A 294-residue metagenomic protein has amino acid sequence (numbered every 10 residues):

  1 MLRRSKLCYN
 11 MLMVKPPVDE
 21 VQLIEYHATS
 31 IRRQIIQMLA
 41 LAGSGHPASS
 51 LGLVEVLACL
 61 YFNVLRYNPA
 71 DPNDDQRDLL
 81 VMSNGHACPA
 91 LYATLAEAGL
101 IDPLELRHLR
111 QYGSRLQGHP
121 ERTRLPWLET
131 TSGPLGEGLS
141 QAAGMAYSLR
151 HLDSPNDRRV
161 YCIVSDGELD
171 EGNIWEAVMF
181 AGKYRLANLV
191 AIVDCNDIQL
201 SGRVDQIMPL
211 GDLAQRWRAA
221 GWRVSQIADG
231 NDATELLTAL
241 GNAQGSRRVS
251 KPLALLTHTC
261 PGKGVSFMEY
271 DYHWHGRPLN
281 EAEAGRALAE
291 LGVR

Functional and structural regions predicted by a protein language model:
K6-N10: Short, positively charged and aromatic/hydrophobic N-terminal segments
L12-I31: N-terminal hydrophobic or amphipathic helices/low-complexity stretches enriched in small/hydrophobic/Pro/Gly
A28-S44, D194-N196: N-terminal capping segment at the start of a domain
I35-M38, S50-K183: Cofactor-binding active-site loop characterized by glycine-rich and histidine/acidic residues
E55, H86-A87, N196-D197, H258-G262: Glycine-rich beta-alpha junction loops
W127, T131-R247: Thiamine diphosphate
A233, L237-R294: Glycine/aspartate-rich loop-and-adjacent alpha/beta segment that forms the canonical ThDP
